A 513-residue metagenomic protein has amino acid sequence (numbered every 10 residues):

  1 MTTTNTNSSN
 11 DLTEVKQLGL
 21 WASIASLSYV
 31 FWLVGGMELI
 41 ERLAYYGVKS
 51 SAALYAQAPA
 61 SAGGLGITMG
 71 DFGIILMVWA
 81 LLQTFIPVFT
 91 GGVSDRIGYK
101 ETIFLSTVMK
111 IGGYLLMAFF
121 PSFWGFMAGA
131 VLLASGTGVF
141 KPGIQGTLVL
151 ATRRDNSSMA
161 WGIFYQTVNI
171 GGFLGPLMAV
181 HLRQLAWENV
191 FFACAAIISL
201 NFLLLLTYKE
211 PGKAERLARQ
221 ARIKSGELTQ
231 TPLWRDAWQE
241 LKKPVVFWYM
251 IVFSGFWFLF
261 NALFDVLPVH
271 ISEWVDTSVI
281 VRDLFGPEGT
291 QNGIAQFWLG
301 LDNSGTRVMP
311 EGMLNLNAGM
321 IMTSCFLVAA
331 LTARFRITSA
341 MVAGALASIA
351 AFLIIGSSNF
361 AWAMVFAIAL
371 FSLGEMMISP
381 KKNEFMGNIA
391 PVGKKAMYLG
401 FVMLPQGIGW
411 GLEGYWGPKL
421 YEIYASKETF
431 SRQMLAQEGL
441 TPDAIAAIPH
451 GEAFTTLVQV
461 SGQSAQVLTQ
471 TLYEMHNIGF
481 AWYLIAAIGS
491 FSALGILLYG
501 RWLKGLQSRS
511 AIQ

Functional and structural regions predicted by a protein language model:
N7-S28, R216-I251, T277, D283 (+1 more regions): Juxtamembrane intracellular "pre-TM" segments in multi-pass secondary transporters
S50-D71, D265-M309: Short amphipathic helix-loop junctions that connect adjacent transmembrane helices in Major Facilitator Superfamily/SLC
I74-G92, N315-V328: Central cavity-lining transmembrane alpha-helices of secondary-active solute carriers, predominantly the Major
V108-S122, L346-N359: C-terminal ends and interior cores of transmembrane alpha-helices in multi-pass membrane transporters/permeases
V139-R153, M376-P391: Intracellular juxtamembrane helix-capping segments at the cytosolic ends of symmetry-related transmembrane helices
S158-R183, I197-I198, V402-G417: Glycine-rich segments within core transmembrane alpha-helices of 12-TM secondary carriers
E188-T207, A436-E438, H476-L498: Symmetry-related core transmembrane helices of the 12-TM Major Facilitator Superfamily/SLC fold
